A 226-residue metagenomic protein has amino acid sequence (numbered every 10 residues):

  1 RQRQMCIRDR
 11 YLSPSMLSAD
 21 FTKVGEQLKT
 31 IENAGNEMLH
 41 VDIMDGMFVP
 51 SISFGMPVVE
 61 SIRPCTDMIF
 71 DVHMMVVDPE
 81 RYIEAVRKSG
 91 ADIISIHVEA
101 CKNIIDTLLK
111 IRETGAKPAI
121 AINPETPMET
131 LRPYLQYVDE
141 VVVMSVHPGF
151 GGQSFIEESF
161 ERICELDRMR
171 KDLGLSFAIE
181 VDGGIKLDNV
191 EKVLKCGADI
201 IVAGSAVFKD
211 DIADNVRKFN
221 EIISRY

Functional and structural regions predicted by a protein language model:
R1-I7: Short, small-residue-biased leader/transition segments that mark boundaries at the very start of proteins
R3, S89-D92, G197-A198: As written
R8-S95, A100-N103, K110, K117-P118 (+7 more regions): Conserved N-terminal beta1-alpha1 strand-loop-helix module at the mouth
P14, I120, V181, V202-A203: Hydrophobic residues in well-ordered beta-strands that form the structural core
T66, T114, L173-L175: Helix C-cap/helix->beta junction micro-motif
L108-K110, T126: Predominantly soluble domains enriched in secretory-pathway, periplasmic, or organellar proteins
A121-E125: Short gly/ser/thr-rich secondary-structure transition/capping motifs
V146-H147, S154-I200, A206: Active-site/ligand-binding-proximal alpha/beta "capping" segment
